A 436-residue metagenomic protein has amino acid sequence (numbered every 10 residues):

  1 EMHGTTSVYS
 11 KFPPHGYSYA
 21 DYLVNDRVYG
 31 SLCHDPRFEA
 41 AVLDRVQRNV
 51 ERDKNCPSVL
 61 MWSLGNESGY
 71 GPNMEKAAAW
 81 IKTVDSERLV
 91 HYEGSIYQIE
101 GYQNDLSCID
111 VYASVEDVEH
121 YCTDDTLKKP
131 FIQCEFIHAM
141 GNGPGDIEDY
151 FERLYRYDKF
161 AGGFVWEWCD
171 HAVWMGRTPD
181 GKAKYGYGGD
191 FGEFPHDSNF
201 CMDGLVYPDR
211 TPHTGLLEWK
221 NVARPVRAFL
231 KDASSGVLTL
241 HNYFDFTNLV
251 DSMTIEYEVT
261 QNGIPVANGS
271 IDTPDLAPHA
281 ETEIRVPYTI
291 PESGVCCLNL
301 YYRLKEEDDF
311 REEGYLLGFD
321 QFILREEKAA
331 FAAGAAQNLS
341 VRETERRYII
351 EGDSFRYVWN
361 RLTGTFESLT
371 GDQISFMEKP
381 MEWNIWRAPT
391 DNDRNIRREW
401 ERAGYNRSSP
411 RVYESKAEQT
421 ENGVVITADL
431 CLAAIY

Functional and structural regions predicted by a protein language model:
E1-T239, Y243-D251, E256-P265: Extended substrate-binding grooves/exosites of carbohydrate-active enzymes
L43, V237-F244, V286, L298-Y302 (+1 more regions): Buried hydrophobic-core signal for structured, non-transmembrane domains
G236-L238, I255, G269, I284-V286 (+3 more regions): Hydrophobic residues positioned within well-ordered beta-strands of beta-sheet architectures
N242-F244, V259-G263, I290, L304-E306 (+1 more regions): Beta-strand elements of well-folded, non-transmembrane domains
E258, G263-S293, Y302: Intrinsically disordered, low-complexity Pro/Gly/Ser/Thr-rich segments with frequent PxxP/GP/PP motifs and embedded
I290-A330: Terminal connector regions
E312-Q321, R347-A434: Acidic-aromatic substrate-binding/catalytic surfaces of carbohydrate-active enzymes
A333-E351: Short acidic, Pro/Gly- and aromatic-enriched capping/linker segments at domain boundaries
